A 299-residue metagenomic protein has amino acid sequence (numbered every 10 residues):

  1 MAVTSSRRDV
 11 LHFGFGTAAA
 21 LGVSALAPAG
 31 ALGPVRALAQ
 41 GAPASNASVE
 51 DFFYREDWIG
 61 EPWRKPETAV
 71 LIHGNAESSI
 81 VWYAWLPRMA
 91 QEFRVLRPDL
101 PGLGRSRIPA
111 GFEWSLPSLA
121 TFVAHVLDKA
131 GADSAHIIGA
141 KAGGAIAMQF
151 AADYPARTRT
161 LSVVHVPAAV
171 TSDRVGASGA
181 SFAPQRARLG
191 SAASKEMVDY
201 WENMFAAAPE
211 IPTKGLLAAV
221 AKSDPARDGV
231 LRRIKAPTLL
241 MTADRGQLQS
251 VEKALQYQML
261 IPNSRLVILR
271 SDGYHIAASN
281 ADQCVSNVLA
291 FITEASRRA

Functional and structural regions predicted by a protein language model:
A2-A18: N-terminal secretory signal peptides and thylakoid transit peptides that target proteins across membranes
L26-E56: C-terminal segment of N-terminal export signals and the immediately downstream linker at the start of the mature
D57-R105: Conserved HGGG/HGGXW glycine-rich cap/lid loop of the alpha/beta-hydrolase fold
D57-W58, R97-I138: Active-site loop/oxyanion-hole signature of alpha/beta-hydrolase fold enzymes
M148, A152-D153, R159-R186: Flexible "cap/lid" loop of the alpha/beta hydrolase fold
A177-R233: Conserved alpha/beta-hydrolase catalytic His-Asp/Glu region
I234, L240-T242: Short beta-strand/loop motif that positions the catalytic acidic residue of the alpha/beta-hydrolase fold
I268-A299: Catalytic active-site module of serine/aspartate enzymes centered on a nucleophile-bearing elbow/loop
